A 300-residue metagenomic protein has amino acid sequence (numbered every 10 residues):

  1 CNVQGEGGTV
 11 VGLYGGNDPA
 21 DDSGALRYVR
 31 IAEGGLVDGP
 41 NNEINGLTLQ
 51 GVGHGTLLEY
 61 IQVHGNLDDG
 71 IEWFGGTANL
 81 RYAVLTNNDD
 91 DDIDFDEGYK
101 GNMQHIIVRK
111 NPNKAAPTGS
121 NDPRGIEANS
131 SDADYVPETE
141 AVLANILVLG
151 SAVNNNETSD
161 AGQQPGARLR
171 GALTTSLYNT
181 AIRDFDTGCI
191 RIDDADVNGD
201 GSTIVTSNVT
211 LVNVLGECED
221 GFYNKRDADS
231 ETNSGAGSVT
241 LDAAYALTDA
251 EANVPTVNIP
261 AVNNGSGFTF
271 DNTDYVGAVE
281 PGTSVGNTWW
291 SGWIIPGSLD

Functional and structural regions predicted by a protein language model:
C1-D68, E72-D89, D94-D300: Extracellular beta-rich repeat passengers
